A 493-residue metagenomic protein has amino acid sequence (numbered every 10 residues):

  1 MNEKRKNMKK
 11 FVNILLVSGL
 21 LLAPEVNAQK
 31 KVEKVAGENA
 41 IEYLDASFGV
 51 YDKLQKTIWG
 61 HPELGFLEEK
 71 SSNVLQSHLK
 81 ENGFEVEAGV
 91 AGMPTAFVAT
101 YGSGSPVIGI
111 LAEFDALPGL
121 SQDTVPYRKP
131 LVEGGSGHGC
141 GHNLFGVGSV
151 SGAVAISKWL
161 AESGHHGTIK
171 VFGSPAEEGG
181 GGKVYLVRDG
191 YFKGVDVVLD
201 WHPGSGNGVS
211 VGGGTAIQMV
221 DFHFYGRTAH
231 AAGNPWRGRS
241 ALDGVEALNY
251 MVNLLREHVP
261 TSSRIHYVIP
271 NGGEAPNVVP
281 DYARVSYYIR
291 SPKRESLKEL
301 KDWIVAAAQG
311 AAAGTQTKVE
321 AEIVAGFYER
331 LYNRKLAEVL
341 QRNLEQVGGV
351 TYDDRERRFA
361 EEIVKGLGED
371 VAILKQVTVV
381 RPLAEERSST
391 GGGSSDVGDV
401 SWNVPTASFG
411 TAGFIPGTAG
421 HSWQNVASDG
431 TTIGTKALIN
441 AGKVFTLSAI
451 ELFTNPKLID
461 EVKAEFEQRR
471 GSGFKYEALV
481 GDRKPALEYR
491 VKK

Functional and structural regions predicted by a protein language model:
M1-K30: Bacterial Sec-dependent N-terminal signal peptides
Q29-H138, N143, V147-G167: Acidic/His- and Gly-rich active-site-bordering loop/insert found across diverse amide/peptide-bond hydrolases
I58, A99, I110, H142 (+9 more regions): Divalent metal-coordination and catalytic microenvironments
D115-R128, G213-H223, F414-S422: Acidic-glycine-rich active-site phosphate/pyrophosphate-binding loop
V125-G139, Y225-A229, R381-L383, S422-T431: Glycine/charged-rich beta-loop-alpha catalytic/anionic-binding loops adjacent to active sites
R128-G137, N143-L144, L160-P280: Histidine/acidic-residue-rich, glycine-tolerant segments that coordinate divalent metal ions
E246-K493: Metal-dependent amide/peptide-bond hydrolase catalytic core, centered on the "pita-bread" metallohydrolase fold
